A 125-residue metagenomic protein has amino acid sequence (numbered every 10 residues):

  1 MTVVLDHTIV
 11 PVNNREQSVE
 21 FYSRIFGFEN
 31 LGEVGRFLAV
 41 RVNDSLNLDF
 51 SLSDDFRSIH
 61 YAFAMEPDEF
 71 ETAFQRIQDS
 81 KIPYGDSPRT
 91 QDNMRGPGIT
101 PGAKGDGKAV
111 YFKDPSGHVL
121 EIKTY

Functional and structural regions predicted by a protein language model:
M1-E16, Y61: N-terminal beta-strand motif that seeds the catalytic metal site of vicinal oxygen chelate
T2-V4, D54-S58, A103-K104: Short glycine-enriched loop/turn motifs at secondary-structure junctions
H7-I9, A39, H60-A62, A109-Y111: Short aromatic/hydrophobic contact patches that present stacked aromatics for nucleic-acid/ligand binding
S18-S23, I77, G117: Conserved active-site tyrosine of GNAT-family acetyltransferases
G27-E33, I82-S87: Short secondary-structure junctions
E29-P67, L120-T124: Conserved short beta-strand elements that form part of the metal-binding/catalytic scaffold of enzyme active sites
F63-P115: Vicinal oxygen chelate
A103-G105, I122-Y125: Short beta->alpha transition motifs characteristic of CBS
